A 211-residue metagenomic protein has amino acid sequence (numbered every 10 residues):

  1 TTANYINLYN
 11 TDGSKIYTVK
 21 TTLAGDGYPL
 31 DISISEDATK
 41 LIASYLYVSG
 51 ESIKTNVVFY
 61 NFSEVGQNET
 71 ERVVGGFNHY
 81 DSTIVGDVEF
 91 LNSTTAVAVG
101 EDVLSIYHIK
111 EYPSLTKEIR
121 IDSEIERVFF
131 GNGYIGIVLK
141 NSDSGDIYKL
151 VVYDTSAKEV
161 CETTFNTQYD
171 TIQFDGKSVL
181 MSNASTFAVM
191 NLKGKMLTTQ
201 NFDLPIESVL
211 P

Functional and structural regions predicted by a protein language model:
T1, G25-I34, G76-E89, R120-G133 (+2 more regions): Repeated scaffold domains used in trafficking and secretory/extracellular systems, primarily beta-propellers
T1, K15-L23, N68-H79, P113-R120 (+2 more regions): A short beta-strand motif characteristic of beta-propeller blades
T2-I84: Non-cytosolic head/periplasmic domains of membrane-anchored proteins
A3-Y9, S49-Y60, E101-H108, S144-V151 (+1 more regions): Structural motif
N10-S14, F62-V65, I109-Y112, Y153-K158 (+1 more regions): Short loop/turn segments that connect beta-strands within beta-propeller blades
A38-I42, T95-A96, I135, V179: Hydrophobic beta-strand positions that form the internal "hydrophobic ladder" of WD40/Gbeta-like beta-propeller blades
N78-I106: Loop-centered beta-sheet repeat module
Y134-L210: Intrinsically disordered, low-complexity segments enriched in Gly and acidic/Ser/Thr residues that form flexible
